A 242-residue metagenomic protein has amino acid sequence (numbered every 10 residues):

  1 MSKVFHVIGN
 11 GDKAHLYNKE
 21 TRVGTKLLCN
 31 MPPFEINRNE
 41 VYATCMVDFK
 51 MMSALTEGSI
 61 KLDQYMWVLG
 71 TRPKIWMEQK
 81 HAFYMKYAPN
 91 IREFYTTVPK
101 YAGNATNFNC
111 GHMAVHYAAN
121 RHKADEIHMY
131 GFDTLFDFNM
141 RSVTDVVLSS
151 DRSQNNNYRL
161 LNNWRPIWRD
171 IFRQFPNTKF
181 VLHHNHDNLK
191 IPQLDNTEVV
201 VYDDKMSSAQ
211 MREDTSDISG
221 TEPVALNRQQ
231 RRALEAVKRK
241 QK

Functional and structural regions predicted by a protein language model:
M1-P223, R228: Metal-ion/cofactor- or nucleotide/acyl-coenzyme-handling active-site neighborhoods
E222-K242: Short acidic, low-complexity intrinsically disordered linear motifs used for protein-protein interactions
